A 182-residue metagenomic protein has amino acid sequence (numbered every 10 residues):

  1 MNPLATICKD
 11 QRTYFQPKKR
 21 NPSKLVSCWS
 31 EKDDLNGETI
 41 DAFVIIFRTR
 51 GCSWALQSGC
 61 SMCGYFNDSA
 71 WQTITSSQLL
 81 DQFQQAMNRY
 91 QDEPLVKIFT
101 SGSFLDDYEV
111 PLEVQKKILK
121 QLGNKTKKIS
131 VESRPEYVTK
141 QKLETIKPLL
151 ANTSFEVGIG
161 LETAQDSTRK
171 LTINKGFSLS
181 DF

Functional and structural regions predicted by a protein language model:
M1-G59, G64-Q78, Q82-L95: N-terminal [4Fe-4S]-dependent radical SAM core
Q11-Y14, T145-G158: A short, terminal or domain-edge coil/loop segment
E31, E38-D41, Q57, E113 (+5 more regions): Glutamate identity and glutamate-enriched acidic tracts
D33-L35, A42, L119, K128 (+1 more regions): Homeobox/homeodomain signature
N36-G37, R48-S53, Q115, E132 (+1 more regions): Functionally constrained cores in energy, signaling, and assembly domains
R50-L56, G102-V114: Short, flexible, glycine-rich and Lys/Arg-enriched loop motifs at helix boundaries that contact anionic partners
G64-Q82, A86, Y90-V110, Q121-T139 (+1 more regions): Core AdoMet radical
Y108-K116, T139-P148: Distinct, well-ordered alpha-helical segments
